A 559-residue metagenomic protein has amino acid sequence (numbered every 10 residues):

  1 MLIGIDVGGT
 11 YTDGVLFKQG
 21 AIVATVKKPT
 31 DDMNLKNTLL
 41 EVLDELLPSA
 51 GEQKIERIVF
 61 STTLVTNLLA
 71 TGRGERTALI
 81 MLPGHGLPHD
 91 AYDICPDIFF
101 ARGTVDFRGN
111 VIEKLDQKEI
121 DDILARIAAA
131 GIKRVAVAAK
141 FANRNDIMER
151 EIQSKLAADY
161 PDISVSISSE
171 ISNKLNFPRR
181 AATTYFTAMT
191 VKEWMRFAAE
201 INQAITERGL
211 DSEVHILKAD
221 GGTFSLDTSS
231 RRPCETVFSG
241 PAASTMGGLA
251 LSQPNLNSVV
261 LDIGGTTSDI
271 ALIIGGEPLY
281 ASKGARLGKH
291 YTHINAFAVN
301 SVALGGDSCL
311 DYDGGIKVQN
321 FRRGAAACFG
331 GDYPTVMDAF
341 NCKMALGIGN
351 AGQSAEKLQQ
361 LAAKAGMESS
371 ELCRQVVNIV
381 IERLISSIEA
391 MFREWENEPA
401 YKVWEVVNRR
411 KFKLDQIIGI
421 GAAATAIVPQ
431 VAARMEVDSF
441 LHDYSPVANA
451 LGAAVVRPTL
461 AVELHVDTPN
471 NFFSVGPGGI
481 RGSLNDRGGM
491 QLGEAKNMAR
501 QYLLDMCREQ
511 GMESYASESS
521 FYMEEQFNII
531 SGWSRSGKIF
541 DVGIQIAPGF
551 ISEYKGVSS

Functional and structural regions predicted by a protein language model:
M1-S559: N-terminally biased helix-coil "hinge/interface" segments that flank
